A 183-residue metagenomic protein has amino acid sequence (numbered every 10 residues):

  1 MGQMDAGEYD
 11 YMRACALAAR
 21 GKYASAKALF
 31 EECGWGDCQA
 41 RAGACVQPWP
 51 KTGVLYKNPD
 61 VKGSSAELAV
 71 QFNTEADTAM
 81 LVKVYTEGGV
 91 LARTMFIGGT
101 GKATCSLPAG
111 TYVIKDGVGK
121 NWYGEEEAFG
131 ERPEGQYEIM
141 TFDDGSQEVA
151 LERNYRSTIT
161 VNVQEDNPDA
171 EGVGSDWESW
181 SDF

Functional and structural regions predicted by a protein language model:
M4-A18, A40: Alpha-helical tetratricopeptide repeat
A40-G88, A92-M95, G117-F183: Primarily secretory-pathway and cell-envelope proteins
T100-C105: Short, surface-exposed beta-strand/beta-hairpin micro-motifs centered on an aromatic residue
G110-I114: A short tyrosine-centered beta-strand micro-motif
